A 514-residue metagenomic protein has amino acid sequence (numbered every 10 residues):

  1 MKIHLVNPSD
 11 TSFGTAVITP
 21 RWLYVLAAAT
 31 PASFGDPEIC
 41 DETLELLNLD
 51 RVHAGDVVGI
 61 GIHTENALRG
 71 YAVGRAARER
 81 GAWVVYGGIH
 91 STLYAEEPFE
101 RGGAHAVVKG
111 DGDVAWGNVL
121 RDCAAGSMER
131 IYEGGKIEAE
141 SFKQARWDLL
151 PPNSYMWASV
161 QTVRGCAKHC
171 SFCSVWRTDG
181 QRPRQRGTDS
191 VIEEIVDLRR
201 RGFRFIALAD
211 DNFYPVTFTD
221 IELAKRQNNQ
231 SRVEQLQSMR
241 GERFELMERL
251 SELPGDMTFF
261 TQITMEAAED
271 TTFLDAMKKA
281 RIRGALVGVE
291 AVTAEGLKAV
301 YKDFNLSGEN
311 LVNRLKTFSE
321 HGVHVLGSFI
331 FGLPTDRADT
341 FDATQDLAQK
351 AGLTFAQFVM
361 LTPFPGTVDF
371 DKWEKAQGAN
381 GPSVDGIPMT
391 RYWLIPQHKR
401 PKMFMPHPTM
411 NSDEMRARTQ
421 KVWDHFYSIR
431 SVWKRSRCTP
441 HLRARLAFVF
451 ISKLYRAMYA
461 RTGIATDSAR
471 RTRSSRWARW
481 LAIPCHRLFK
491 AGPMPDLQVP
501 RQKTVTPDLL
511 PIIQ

Functional and structural regions predicted by a protein language model:
M1-F203: Acidic, low-complexity intrinsically disordered segments
K2-P8, D36-I39, R51, C123 (+1 more regions): Radical SAM enzyme core and accessory elements
L5, I60, L208-D210, V287 (+1 more regions): Conserved beta-strand positions
S9-T11, T64, N212, M265 (+1 more regions): Residue-level signal for short, function-critical loop segments
V17-I18, L120, F142, F218-I221 (+2 more regions): Short aromatic-enriched loop/helix-cap "lid" or pocket-rim segments at secondary-structure transitions that line
Y94-E97, K168, F205, Y214-S231 (+4 more regions): Flexible glycine/acidic-rich beta-alpha junction loops that bind and position SAM and/or redox cofactors in anaerobic
E97-N118, A276-G284, A343-F358: Structural recognition of alpha->loop->beta junctions
K143-L326, L333, A338, D342 (+1 more regions): Radical SAM [4Fe-4S] cluster-binding motif and immediate context
